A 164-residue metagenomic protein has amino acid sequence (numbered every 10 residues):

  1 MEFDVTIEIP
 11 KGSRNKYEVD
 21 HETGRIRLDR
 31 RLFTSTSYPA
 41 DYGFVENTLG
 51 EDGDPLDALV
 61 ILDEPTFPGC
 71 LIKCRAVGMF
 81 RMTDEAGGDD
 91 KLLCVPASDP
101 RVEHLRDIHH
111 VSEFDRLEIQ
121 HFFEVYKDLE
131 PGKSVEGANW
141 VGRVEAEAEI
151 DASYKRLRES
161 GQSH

Functional and structural regions predicted by a protein language model:
M1-H164: Hydrophobic N-terminal alpha-helices or hydrophobic patches in metabolic proteins across all domains of life
